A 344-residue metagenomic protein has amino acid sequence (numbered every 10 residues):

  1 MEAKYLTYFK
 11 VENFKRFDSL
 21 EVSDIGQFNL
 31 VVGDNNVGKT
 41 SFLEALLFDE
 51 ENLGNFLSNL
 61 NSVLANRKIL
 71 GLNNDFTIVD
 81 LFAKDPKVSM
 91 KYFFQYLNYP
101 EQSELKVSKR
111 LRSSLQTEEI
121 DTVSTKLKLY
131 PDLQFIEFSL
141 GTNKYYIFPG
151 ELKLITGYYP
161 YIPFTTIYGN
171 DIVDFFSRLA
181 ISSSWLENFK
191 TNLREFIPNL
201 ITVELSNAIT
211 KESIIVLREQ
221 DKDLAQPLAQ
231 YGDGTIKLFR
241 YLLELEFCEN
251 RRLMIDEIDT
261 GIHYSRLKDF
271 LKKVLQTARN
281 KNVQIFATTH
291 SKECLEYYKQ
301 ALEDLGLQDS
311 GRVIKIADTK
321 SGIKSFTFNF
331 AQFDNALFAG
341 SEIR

Functional and structural regions predicted by a protein language model:
M1-N52, K222-R344: Switch/communication elements of ASCE P-loop NTPase nucleotide-binding domains
E2-A3, Y8, E50-E246, R252 (+1 more regions): Phosphate-coordinating catalytic segments in nucleotide- and nucleic-acid-processing enzymes
